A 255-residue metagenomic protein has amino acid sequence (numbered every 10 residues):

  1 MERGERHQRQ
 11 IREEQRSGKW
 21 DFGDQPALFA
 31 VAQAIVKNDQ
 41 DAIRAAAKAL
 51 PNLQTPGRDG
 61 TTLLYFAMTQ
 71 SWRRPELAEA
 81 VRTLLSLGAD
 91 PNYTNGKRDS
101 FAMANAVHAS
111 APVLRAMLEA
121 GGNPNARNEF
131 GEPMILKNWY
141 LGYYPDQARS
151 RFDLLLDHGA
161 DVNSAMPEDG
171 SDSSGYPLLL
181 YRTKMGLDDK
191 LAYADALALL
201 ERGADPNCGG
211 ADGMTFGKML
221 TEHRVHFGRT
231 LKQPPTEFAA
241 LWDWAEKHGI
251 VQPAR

Functional and structural regions predicted by a protein language model:
M1-Q25, H158, D195, R202-N207 (+2 more regions): Ankyrin-repeat-protein effector appendages
E2-L63: N-terminal segments that cap or nucleate solenoid repeat domains
D21-Q33, Q54-S71, T94-V107, R127-G142 (+2 more regions): Ankyrin-repeat boundary/"N-cap" motif
N38-A47, R73-S86, S110-E119, Y144-D157 (+2 more regions): Ankyrin repeat structural motif
A45-Y93: Leucine-rich repeat
P51-Q54, P91, P124, V162 (+1 more regions): Ankyrin-repeat inter-repeat connecting loop/turn
